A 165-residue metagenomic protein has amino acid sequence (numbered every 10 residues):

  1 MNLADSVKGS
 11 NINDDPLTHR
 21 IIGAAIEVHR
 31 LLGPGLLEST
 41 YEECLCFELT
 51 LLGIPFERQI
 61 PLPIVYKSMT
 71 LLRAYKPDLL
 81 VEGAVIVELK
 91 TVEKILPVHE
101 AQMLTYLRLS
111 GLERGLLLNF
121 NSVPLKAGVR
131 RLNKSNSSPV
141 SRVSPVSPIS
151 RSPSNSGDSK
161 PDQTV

Functional and structural regions predicted by a protein language model:
N2-D5, N155-D158, D162: Intrinsic-disorder-associated, low-complexity terminal segments enriched in Asp/Asn/His/Tyr and depleted of Lys/Arg
V7, I12, V140-I149, V165: Short hydrophobic transmembrane-like helices used for membrane targeting/insertion
D14-G23, P34-E38, E42, C46: Nuclease catalytic cores
G33, L49, F56, P77-I95 (+1 more regions): Conserved catalytic cores of phosphodiester-cleaving nucleases, focusing on short active-site segments
T50-K67: A short acidic/basic microdomain associated with nuclease active sites
G53, T70-Y75: A short, glycine/Asx- and small/polar-enriched loop/turn that sits immediately N-terminal to a beta-strand
Y66-T70, L125-K126: Acidic pyrophosphate-coordinating catalytic loop
K90-P153, D158: Nucleic-acid nuclease catalytic cores
